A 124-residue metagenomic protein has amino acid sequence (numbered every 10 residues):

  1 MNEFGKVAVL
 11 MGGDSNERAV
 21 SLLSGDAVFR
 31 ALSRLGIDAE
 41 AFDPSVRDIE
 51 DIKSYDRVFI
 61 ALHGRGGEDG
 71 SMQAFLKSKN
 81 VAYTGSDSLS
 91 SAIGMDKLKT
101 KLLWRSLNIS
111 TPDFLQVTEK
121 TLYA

Functional and structural regions predicted by a protein language model:
M1-L102, S106, T118-Y123: ATP-binding N-terminal substructure of ATP-dependent carboxylate-amine bond-forming enzymes
T111: Conserved ATP-binding module of the ATP-grasp superfamily
